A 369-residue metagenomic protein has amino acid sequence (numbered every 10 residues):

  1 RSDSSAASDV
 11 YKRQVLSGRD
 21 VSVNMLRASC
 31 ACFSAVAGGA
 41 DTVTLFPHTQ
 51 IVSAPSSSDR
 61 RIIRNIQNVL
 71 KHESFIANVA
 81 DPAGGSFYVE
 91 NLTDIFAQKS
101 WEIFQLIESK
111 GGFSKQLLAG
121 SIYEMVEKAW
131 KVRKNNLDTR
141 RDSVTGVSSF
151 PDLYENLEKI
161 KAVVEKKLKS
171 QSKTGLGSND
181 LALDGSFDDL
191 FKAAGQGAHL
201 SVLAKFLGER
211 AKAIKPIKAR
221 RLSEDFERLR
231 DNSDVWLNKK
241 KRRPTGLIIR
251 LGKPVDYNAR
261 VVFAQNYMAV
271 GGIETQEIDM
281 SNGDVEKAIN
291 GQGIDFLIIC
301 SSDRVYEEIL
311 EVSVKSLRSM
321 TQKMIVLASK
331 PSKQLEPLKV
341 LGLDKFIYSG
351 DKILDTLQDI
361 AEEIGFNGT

Functional and structural regions predicted by a protein language model:
R1-A7, Y11: Single conserved hydrophobic/aromatic residue that forms the stacking wall/gate of nucleotide- or nucleobase-binding
S8-D9, D41-L45, I325-L327: Hydrophobic faces of well-ordered beta-strands that scaffold small-molecule active sites in alpha/beta enzyme cores
K12-M25, S53-I63, Y88-I103, E124-L137 (+3 more regions): Short glycine/threonine-rich loop-to-helix capping motif typified by GTGT followed within a few residues by an Asp-Pro
D20-A28, S100-L118, L327: Phosphate/diphosphate-binding loops
L26, F33-I103: Mobile "lid/hinge" segments at catalytic clefts and subdomain interfaces of large enzymes
A28-C32, I62, I66, A264 (+1 more regions): A general structural detector for well-ordered alpha-helical segments in enzyme core domains, enriched
C32, A77-T93, I107-L117, D189-G195 (+1 more regions): Amphipathic alpha-helical packing elements
Q116-T369: C-terminal amphipathic alpha-helical interaction region
